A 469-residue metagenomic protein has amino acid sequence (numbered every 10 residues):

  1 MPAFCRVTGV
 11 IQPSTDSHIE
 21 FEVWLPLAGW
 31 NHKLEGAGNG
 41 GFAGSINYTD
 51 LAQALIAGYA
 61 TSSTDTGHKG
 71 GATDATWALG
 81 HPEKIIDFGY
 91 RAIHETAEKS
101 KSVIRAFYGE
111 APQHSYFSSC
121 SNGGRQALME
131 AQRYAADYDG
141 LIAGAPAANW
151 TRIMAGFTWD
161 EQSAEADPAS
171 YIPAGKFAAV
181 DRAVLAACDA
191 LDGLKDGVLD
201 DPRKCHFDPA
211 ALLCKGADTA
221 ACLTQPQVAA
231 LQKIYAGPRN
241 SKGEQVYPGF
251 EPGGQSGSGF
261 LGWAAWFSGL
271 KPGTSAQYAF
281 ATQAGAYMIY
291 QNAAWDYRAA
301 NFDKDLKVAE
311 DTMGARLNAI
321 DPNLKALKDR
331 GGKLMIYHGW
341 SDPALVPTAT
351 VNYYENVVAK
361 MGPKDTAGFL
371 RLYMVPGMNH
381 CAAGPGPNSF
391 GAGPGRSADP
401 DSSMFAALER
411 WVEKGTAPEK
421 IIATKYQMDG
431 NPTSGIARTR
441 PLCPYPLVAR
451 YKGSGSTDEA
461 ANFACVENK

Functional and structural regions predicted by a protein language model:
M1-K469: C-terminal His-loop and adjacent cap/lid subdomain of alpha/beta-hydrolase
